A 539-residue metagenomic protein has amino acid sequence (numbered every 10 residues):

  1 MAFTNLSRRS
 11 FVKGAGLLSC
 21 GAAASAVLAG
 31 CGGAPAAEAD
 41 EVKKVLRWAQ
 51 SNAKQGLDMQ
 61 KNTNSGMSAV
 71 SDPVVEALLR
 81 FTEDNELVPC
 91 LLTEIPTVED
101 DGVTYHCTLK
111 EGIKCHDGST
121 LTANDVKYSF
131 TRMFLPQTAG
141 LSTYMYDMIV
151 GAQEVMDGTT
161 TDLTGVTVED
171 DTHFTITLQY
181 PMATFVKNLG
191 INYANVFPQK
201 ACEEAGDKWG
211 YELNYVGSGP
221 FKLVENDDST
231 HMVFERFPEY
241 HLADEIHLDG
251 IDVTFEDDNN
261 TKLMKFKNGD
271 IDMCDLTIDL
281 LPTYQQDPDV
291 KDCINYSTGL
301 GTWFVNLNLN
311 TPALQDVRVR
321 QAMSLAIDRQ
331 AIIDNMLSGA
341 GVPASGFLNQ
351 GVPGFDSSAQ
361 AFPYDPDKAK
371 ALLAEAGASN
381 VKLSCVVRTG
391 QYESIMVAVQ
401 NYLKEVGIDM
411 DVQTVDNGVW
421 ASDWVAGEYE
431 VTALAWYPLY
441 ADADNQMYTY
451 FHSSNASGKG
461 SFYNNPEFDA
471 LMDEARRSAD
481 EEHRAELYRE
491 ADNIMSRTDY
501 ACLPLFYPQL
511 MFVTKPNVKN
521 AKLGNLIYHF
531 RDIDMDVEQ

Functional and structural regions predicted by a protein language model:
G21-A23, L28, A326-G354, Q391-Q400 (+1 more regions): Detector for C-terminal structural segments
C31, A139, A243-E245, M273-D365 (+3 more regions): Local pocket/hinge segments that shape ligand/substrate recognition
A49-D100, T131, N214-G217: N-terminal lobe/hinge region of extracytoplasmic solute-binding protein
Q50-A69, L91-T93, S119, F185-N195 (+2 more regions): A structural "hinge/loop" feature
E83-E86, T160-T164, D171-T172, L178-E245 (+2 more regions): Gly/Pro-rich hinge or "lid" segments in bacterial periplasmic/extracellular proteins
E94-S142, T175, A313: Aromatic- and charge-enriched surface segment that lines or borders ligand/interaction sites
T122-S129, D171-T177, G219-P220, L248-G250 (+4 more regions): Alpha-helical secondary-structure segments
G206-W209, E239-Y284, D409: Ligand-site clamp/hinge motif
